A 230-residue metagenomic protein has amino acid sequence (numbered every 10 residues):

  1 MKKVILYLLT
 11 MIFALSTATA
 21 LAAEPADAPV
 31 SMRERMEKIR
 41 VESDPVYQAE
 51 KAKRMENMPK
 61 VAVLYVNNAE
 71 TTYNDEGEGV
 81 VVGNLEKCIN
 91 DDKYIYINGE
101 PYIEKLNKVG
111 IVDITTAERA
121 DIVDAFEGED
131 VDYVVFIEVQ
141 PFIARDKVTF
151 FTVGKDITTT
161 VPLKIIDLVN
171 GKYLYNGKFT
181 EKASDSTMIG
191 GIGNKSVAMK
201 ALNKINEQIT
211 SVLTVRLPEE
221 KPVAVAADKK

Functional and structural regions predicted by a protein language model:
M1-V4: Positively charged n-region of N-terminal signal peptides that target proteins for export
Y7-S16: Bacterial N-terminal signal peptides
T10, Y47-K51, I122-V123: Short, charged beta->alpha transition segments
A22-P59, G128-E129, V153-K230: C-terminal/domain-edge helix-coil "capping" segments
N57-E138, L168, K172-N176, K204-L213: N-terminal segment of the mature soluble domain
T72, A144-F150: Extracytoplasmic/secreted cell-surface and envelope-processing proteins
I122-D124, T149-T152: Short, P/G- and charge-enriched loop/turn segments at secondary-structure junctions
E138-A144, T180-E181: Generic short beta-strand segments
